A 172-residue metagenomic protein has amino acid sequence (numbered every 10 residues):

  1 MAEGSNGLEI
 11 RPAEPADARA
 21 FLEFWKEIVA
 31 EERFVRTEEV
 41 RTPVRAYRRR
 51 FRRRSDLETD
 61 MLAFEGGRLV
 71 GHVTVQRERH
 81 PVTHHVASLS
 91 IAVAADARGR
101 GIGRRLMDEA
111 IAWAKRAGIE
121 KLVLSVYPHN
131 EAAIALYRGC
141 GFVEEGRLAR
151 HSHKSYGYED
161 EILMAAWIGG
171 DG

Functional and structural regions predicted by a protein language model:
M1-G4, G157-G172: Terminal substrate-recognition subdomain of acyl/acetyltransferases
E9-E23: A short beta-loop-alpha structural element at the N-terminal edge of CoA-dependent acyl/N-acetyltransferase catalytic
P15, E27-V29, F34-D96, M107-E109 (+1 more regions): Acetyl-CoA-dependent GNAT
T83, V123-Y127, R138, V143-E159: Conserved catalytic-core motifs of GNAT/GCN5-like acyltransferases
G101-G103: Conserved G/P- and acidic residue-centered "switch" motifs that form tight phosphate/ATP-binding loops in soluble
R105, E109, W113, A135-L136: Structural preference for long, well-ordered alpha-helical segments within the folded cores of structured domains
M107, A114-S125: Conserved GNAT acetyl-CoA-binding A-motif
